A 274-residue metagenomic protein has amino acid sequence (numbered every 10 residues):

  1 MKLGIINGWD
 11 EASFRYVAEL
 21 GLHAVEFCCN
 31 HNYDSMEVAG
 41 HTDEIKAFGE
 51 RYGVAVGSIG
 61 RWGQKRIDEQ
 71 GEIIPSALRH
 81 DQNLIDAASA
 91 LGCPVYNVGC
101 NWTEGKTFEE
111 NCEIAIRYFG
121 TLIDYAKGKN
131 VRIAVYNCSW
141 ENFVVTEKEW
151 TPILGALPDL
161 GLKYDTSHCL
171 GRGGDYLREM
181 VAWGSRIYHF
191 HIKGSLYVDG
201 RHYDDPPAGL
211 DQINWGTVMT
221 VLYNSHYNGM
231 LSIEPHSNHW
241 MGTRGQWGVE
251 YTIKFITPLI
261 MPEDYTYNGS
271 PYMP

Functional and structural regions predicted by a protein language model:
M1-D10, H31-N32, V38-I45, S76-H80: N-terminal-biased segments
M1-K2, G57-D68, W102: N-terminal small/glycine-rich loop or linker at the start of catalytic domains across soluble metabolic enzymes
M1-L3, N7-H23, A77, G92 (+2 more regions): Histidine-acidic metal/acid-base catalytic patches
W9-E11, C29-H31, W62-K65, C100-E104 (+4 more regions): Active-site-proximal loop/turn and secondary-structure-junction residues that shape catalytic pockets, frequently
E19, E50-R51, I67-G161, G171 (+2 more regions): Active-site acidic/histidine proton-transfer and metal-coordination neighborhood in alpha/beta enzyme cores
E26-G49, C100-T107: Glycine-rich, proline-tolerant flexible connector loops at the mouths of alpha/beta enzymes
F27, G57-G60, C93-C100, I133-Y136 (+1 more regions): Short beta-strand segments at enzyme active-site cores
H41-Y52, R117-A126, E179, T217-L222: Catalytic-core regions built around general acid/base machinery
